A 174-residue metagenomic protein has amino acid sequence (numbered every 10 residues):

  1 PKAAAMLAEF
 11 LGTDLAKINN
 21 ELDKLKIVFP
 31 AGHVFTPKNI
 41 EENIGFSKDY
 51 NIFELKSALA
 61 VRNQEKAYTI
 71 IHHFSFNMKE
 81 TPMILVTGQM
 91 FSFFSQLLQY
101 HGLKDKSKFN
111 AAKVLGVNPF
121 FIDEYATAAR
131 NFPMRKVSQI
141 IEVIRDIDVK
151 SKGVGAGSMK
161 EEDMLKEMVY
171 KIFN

Functional and structural regions predicted by a protein language model:
P1-K56, V61, D148-N174: Non-catalytic interfacial helical region
D14, A67, I144: A residue-level signal for conserved active-site and pocket-lining positions in enzyme catalytic cores
H33-Q139: Small-residue-rich helix-loop
A111-V117, F121, R130-N174: C-terminal-biased regions
